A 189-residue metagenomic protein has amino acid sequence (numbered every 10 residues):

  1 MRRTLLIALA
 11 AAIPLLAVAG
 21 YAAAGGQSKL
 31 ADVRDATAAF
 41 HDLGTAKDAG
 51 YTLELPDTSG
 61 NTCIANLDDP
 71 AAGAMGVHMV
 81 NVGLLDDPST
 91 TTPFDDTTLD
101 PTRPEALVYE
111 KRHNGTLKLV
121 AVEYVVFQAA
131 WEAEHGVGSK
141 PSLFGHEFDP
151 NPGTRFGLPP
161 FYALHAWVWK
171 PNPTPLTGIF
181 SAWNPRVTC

Functional and structural regions predicted by a protein language model:
M1-T4: Positively charged n-region of N-terminal signal peptides that target proteins for export
I7, L16-V33: C-terminal region of N-terminal signal peptides and the immediate post-cleavage residues of exported proteins
A10-A11: Hydrophobic alpha-helical transmembrane segments of integral membrane proteins, especially lipid-exposed positions
G25-C189: Primary mode marks residue(s) on the alpha4-beta5-alpha5 output face of response regulator receiver
